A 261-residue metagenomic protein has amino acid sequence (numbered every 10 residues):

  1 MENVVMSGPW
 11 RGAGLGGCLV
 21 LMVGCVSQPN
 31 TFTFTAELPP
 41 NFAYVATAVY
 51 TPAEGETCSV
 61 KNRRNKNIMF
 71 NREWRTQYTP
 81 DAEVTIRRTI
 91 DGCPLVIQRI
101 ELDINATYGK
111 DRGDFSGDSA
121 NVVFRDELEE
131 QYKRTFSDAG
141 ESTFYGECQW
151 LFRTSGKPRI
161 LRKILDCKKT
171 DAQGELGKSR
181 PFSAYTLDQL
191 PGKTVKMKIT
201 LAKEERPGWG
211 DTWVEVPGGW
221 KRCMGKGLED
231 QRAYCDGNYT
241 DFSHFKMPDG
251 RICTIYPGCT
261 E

Functional and structural regions predicted by a protein language model:
E2-G14: Bacterial N-terminal signal peptides that target proteins for export
L15-L19: Hydrophobic helical h-region of N-terminal Sec-dependent signal peptides in bacterial secretory/periplasmic proteins
Q28-F34: Contiguous beta-strand segments within globular domains
F34-A43: Structural motif
V45-I164: Structured domain cores in non-transmembrane regions
V123, E127-E261: A eukaryote-biased signal for long
